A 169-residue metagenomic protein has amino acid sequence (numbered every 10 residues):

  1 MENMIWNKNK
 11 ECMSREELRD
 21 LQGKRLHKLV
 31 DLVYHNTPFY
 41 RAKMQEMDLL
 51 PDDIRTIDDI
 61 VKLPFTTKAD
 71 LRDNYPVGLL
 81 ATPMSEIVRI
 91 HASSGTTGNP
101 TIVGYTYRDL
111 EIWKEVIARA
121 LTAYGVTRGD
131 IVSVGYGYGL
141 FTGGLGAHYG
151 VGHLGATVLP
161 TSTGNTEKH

Functional and structural regions predicted by a protein language model:
M1-A92, T97-E115, T122-A123, R128: Nucleotide 5′-phosphate-binding alpha/beta core
K28, M47, L145-H169: Conserved adenylate-forming
Y105, Y136, T161: Small/polar loops that bind or transfer phosphate-bearing groups
L110, G137-L140, G164: Short glycine-enriched loops at secondary-structure junctions
I112, T142, K168: Residues that form or flank phosphate/diphosphate-binding pockets in enzymes that use nucleotide phosphates
V116-R119, K168: Well-ordered alpha-helical segments embedded in enzymatic catalytic cores
T122-G150, L154-V158: Conserved AMP-binding loop of ANL adenylate-forming enzymes
